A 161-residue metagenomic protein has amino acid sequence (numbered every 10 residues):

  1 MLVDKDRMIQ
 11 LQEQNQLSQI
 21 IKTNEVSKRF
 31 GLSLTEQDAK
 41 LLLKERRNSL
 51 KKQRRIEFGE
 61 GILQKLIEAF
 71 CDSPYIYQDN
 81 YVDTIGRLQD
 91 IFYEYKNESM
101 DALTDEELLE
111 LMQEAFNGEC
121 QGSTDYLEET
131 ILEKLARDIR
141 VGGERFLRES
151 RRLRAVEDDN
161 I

Functional and structural regions predicted by a protein language model:
M1-L2, D72, V156-I161: Short intrinsically disordered terminal tails
L2-E45: Short terminal alpha-helical segments
G31-V156: Acidic, low-complexity, intrinsically disordered interaction modules
